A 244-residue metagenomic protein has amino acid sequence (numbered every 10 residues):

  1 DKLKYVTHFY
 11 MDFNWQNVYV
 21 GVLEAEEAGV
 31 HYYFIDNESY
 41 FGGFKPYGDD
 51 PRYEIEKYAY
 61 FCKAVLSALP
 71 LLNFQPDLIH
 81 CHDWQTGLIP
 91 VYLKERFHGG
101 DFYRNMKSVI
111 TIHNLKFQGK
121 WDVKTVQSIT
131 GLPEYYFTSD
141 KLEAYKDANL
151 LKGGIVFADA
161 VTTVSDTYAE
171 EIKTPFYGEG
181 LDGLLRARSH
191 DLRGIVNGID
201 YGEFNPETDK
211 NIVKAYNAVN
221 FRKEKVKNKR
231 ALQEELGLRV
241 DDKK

Functional and structural regions predicted by a protein language model:
D1-K244: Catalytic cores of nucleotide-sugar-dependent glycosyltransferases that transfer UDP/GDP/TDP-activated
